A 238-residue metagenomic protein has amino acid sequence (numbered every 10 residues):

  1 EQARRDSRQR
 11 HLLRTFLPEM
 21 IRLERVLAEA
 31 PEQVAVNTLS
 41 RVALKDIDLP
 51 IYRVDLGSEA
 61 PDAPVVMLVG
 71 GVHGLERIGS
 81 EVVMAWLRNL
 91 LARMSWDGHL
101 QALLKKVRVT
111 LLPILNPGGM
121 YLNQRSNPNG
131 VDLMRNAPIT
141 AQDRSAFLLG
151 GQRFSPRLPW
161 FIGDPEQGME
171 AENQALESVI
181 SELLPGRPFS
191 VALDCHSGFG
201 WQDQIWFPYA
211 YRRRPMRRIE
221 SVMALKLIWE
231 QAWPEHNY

Functional and structural regions predicted by a protein language model:
E1-Y52: Short glycine- and acidic-rich boundary segments immediately preceding or forming the N-terminal edge of structured
I51-D62: Short beta-strand-to-loop junctions in surface cap/lid or active-site-entrance loops
R53-D55, V83-W96: Short, well-ordered amphipathic alpha-helices
P61-V65, K106-V107: A short, charged/proline- and glycine-enriched loop that marks the coil->beta-strand transition at the N-terminal
A63-H73, L193: Short beta-strand element of the alpha/beta-hydrolase
G74-E81: Di-metal (Zn2+ and/or Mg2+/Mn2+) metal-binding site signature of metallo-dependent hydrolases with the MBL/beta-CASP
I78, N89-K226: Active-site/substrate-binding loop(s) of hydrolase catalytic cores
E220-Y238: Short, flexible loop segments at boundaries between secondary-structure elements
